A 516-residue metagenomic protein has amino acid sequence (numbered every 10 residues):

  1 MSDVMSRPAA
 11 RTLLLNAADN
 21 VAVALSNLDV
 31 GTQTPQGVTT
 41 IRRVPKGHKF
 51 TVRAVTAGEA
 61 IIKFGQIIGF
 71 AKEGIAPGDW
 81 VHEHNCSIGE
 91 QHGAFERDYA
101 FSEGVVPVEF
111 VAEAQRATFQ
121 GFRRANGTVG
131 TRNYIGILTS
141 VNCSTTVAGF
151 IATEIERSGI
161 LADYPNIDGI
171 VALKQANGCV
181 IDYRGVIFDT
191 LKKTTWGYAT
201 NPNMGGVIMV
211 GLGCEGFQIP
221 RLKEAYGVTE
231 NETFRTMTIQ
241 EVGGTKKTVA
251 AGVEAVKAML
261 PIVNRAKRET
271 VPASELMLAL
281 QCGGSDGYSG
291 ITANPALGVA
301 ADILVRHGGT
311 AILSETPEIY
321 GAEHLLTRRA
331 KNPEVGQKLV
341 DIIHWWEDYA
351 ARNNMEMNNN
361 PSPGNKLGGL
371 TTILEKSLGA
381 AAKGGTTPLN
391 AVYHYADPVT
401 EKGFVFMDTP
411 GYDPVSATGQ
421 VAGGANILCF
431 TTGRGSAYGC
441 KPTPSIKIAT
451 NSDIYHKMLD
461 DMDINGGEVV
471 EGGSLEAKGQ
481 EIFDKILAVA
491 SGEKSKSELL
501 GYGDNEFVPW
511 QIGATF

Functional and structural regions predicted by a protein language model:
S2-I427, R434-F516: Metallocofactor- and cofactor-centric catalytic cores in central/energy metabolism, strongly enriched
